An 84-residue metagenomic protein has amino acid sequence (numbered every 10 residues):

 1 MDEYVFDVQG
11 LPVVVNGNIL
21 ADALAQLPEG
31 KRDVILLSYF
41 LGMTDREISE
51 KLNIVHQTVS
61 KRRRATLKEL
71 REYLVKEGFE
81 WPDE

Functional and structural regions predicted by a protein language model:
M1-A25: Acidic, proline/glycine-rich intrinsically disordered inter-domain spacer in sigma factors
D2, V13, L67-E84: C-terminal edge and immediately downstream basic/flexible tail or linker adjoining helix-turn-helix-like DNA-binding
G30-K31: The N-cap/first-turn positions of alpha helices within or immediately adjacent to helix-turn-helix DNA-binding domains
V34-I35: A short pre-motif secondary-structure segment
S38-F40: Short amphipathic helical patch at the helix-1/turn junction of helix-turn-helix
E50-K76: DNA-recognition helix of helix-turn-helix
